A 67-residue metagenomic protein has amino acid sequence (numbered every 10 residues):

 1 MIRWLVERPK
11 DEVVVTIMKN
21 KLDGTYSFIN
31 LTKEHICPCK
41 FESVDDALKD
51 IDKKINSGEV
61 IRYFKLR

Functional and structural regions predicted by a protein language model:
M1, D23-T25, P38, V60-I61: Generic intrinsically disordered, low-complexity segments enriched for polar/acidic and small residues
I2-R8: A short beta-strand micro-motif
K10-I36: Short aromatic-glycine-(Arg/Gly/Cys) micro-motifs in beta-strand/loop hairpins
V13, E59-V60: Intrinsically disordered low-complexity regions specifically enriched for long asparagine
I29-K33, P38-E59: A short, charged, amphipathic alpha-helix used as a generic interaction element across diverse proteins
Y63-R67: Short acidic DE-rich linear segments
